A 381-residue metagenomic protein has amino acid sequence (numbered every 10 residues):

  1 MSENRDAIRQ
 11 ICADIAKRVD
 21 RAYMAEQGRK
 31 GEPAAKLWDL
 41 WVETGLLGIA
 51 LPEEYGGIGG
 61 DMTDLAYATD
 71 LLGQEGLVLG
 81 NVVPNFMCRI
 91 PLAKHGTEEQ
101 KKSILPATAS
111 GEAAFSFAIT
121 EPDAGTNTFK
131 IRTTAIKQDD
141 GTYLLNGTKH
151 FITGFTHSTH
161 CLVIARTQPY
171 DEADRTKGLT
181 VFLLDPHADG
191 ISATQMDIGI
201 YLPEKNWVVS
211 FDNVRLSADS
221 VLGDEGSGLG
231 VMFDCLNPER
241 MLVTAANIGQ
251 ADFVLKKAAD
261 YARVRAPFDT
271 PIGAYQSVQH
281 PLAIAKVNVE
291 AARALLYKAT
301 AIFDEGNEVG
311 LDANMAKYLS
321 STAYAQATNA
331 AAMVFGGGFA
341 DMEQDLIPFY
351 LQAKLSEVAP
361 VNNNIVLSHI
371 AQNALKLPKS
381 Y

Functional and structural regions predicted by a protein language model:
M1-G76, H95-Q100, A107, G111 (+3 more regions): Alpha-helical interface subdomain recognition
G45, A68-G73, A165, L184-A188 (+1 more regions): Short Ser/Thr-interspersed hydrophobic loop/turn segments at strand-loop and sheet-helix junctions that line or gate
G80-E99, G125, D139: N-terminal glycine-rich flavin-associated loop
G111-I119, V163-I164: A short, Trp-centered hydrophobic/proline-enriched beta-strand micro-motif
D123-I131: Active-site-adjacent elements of ketosynthase-type condensing enzymes
K130-R132, H187-S217: Flexible, small-/acidic-enriched active-site or ligand-binding loops
T142, N146-S192: A short core secondary-structure module
W207-D234: A short, charged helix-loop
